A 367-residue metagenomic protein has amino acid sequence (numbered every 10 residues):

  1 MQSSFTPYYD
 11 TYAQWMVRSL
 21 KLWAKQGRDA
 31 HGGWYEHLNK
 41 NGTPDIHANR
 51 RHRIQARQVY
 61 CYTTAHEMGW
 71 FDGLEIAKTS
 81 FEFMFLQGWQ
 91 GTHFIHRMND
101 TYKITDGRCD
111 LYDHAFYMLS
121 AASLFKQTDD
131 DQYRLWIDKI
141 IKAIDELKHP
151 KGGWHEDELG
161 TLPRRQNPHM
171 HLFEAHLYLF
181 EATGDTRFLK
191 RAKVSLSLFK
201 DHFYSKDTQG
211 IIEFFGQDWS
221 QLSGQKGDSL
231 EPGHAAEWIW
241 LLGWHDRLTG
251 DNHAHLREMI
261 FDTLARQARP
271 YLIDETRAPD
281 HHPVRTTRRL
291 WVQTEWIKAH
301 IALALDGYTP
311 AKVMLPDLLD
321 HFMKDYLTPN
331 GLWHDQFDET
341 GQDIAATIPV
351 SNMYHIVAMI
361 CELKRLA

Functional and structural regions predicted by a protein language model:
M1-A367: Glycan-recognition and catalytic cores of secretory/periplasmic carbohydrate-active enzymes
